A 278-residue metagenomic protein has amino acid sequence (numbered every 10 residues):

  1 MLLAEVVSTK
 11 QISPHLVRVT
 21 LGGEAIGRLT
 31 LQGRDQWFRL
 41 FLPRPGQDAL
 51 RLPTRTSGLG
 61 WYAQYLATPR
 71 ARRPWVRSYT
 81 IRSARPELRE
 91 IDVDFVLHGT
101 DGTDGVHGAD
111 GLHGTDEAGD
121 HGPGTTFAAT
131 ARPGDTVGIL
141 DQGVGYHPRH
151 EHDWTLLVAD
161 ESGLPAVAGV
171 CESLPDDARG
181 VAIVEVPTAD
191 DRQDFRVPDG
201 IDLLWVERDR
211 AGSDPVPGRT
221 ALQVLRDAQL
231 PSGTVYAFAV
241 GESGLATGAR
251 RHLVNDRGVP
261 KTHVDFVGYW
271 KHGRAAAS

Functional and structural regions predicted by a protein language model:
M1-G105, D110-S278: Extended, composition-driven regions rather than compact fold-specific motifs
